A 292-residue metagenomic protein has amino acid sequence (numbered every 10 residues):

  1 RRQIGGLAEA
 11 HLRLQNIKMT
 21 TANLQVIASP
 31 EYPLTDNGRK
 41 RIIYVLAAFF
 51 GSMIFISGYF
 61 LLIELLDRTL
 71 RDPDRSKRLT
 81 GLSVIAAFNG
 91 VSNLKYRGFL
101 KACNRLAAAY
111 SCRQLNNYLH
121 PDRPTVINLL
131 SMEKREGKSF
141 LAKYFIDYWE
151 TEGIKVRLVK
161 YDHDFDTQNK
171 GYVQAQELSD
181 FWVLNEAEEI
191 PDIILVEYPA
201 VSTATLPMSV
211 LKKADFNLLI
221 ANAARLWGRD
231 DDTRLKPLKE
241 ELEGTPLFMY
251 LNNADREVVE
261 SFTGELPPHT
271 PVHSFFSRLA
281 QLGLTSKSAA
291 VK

Functional and structural regions predicted by a protein language model:
R2-M53, G58, L62, L66 (+3 more regions): Interfacial amphipathic helix/helix-coil modules that most often lie immediately N-terminal to a transmembrane helix
P30, P199, A223, A254: Conserved Walker B
L34-T35, T203, V258-V259: Conserved protein kinase catalytic core
K40-Y172, Q176, R225-K292: Short boundary/hinge segments that flank catalytic cores
D122-P124, E189-D192, A214, G244: Short, high-confidence coil segments that cap the C-terminus of an alpha-helix and link into the following beta-strand
N128, I193-E197, L218-I220: Structural motif
V159-F165, N169-K213: Switch II (G3) loop of P-loop NTPases
A200-T203, A214-D232: Conserved Switch II/interswitch segment of TRAFAC-class P-loop GTPases
